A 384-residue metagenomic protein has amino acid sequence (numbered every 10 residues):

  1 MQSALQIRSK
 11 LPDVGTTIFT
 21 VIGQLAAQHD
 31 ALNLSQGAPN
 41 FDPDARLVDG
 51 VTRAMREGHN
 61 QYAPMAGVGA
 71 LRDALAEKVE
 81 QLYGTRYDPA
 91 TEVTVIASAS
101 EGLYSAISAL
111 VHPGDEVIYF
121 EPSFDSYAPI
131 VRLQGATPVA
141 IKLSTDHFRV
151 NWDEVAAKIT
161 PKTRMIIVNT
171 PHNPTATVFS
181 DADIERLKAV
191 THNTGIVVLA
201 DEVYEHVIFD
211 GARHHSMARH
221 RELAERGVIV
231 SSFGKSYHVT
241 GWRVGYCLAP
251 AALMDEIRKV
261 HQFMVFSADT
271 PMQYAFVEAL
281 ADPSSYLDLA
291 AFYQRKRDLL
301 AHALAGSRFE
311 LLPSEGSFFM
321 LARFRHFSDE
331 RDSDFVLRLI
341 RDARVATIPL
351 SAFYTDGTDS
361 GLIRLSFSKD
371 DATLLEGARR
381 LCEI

Functional and structural regions predicted by a protein language model:
Q2-A4, R8-S98, S105, A279-A281: N-terminal small-domain helix-loop-helix segment of the aminotransferase-like
H59, I257-H261, L280-H302, D329-R331: Structural signature of PLP-dependent enzymes
E77, R338-T347, F353-I384: PLP-dependent enzyme catalytic core of the Aspartate aminotransferase-like
S108-V168: PLP-dependent aminotransferase-like
L143-D210: Active-site phosphate-binding strand-loop segment of PLP-dependent enzymes
R219-E256: Active-site PLP attachment segment
A251, A268-D282, D288-L289: Structural motif of enzymes handling amino- and sulfur-group chemistry
V277, Y293-A301, L311-F324: Conserved glycine-rich beta-strand-loop-beta hairpin in the small C-terminal domain of fold type I
